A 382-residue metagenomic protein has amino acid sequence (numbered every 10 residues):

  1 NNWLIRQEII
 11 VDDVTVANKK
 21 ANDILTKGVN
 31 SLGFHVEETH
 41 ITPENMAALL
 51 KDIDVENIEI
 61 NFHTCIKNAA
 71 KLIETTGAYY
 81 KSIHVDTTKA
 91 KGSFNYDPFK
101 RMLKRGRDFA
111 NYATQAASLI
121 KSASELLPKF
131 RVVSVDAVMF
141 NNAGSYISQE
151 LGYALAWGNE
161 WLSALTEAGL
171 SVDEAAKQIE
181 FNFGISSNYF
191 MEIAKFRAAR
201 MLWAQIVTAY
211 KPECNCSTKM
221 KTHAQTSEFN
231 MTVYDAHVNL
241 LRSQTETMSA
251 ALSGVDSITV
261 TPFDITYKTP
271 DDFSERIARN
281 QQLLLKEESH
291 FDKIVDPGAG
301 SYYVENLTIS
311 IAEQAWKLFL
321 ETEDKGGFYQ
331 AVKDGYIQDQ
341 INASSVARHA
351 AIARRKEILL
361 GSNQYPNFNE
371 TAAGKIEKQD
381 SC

Functional and structural regions predicted by a protein language model:
N1-N188, K219-H223, A251, S257-T261: Catalytic alpha/beta active-site cores
N1-T26, V238, R242-E246, A350-C382: Non-catalytic terminal/interface segments that mediate subunit docking, oligomerization, and allosteric communication
G28, H84, W203, S253 (+3 more regions): Conserved, mostly hydrophobic/aromatic
L127-L162, Q244-L318: Mobile "lid/hinge" segments at catalytic clefts and subdomain interfaces of large enzymes
S145-L151, S186-A198, S227-L240, K268-A278 (+2 more regions): Short glycine/threonine-rich loop-to-helix capping motif typified by GTGT followed within a few residues by an Asp-Pro
T166-D173, V207-C214, D292-D296, Q330: Inter-helical turn/loop segments and adjacent helix faces that build the functional surface of alpha-helical bundle
F196-L202, I206, A224, Q244-T247 (+1 more regions): Extended, hydrophobic alpha-helical segments in both membrane/secreted and soluble proteins
R276-C382: Catalytic-core signal marking the mid-to-C-terminal active-site face
